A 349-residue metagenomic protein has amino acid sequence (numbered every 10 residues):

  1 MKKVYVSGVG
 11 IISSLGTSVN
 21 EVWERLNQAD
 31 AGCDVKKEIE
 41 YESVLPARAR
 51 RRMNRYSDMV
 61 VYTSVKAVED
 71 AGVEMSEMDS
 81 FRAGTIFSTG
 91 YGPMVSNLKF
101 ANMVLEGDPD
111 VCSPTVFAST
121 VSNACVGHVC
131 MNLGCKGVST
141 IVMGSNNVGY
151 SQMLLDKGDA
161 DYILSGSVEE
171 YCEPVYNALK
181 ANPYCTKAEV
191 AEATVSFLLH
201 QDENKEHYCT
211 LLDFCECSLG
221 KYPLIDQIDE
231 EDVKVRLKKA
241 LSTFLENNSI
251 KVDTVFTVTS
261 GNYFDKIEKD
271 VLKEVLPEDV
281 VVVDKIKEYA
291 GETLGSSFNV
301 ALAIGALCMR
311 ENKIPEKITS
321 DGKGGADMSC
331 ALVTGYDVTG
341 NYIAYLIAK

Functional and structural regions predicted by a protein language model:
K2-K36, L179-T254, A326, V338-T339 (+1 more regions): Condensing-enzyme catalytic core mediating Claisen C-C bond formation in acyl metabolism
K3-V6, G10-S13, E21-W23, N27-H128 (+3 more regions): Conserved beta-ketoacyl condensing-enzyme motif
V9, S88-G90, T120, L133 (+8 more regions): Fold-independent oxyanion-binding glycine-rich loops and adjacent beta-strand/coil segments at enzyme active sites
A47-Y62, T115-A118, V138-G149, N182-V195 (+4 more regions): Active-site pocket-shaping loop/turn-to-helix segments
V60-V68, V126-V129, V148-L154, L198 (+1 more regions): Buried hydrophobic packing segments
D70-S88, A101-P114, C135-V138, D156-L164 (+5 more regions): Structural signature of cysteine-dependent C-C bond-forming condensing enzymes
S96, V168-T186, E216-V235, N262-V271 (+3 more regions): Active-site-adjacent elements of ketosynthase-type condensing enzymes
V121-G134, G144-A160, E170-E173: Glycine-rich, mobile lid/loop segments that gate access to catalytic sites or pores
